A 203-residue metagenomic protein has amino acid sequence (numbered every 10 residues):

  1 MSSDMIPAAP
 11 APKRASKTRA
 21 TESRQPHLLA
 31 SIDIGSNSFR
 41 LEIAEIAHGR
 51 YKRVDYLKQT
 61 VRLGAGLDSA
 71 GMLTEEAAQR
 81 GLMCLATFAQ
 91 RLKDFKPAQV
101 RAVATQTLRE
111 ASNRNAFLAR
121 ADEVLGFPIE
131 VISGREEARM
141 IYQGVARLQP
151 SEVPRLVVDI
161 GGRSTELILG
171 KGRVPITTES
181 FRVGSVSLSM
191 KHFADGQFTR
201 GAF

Functional and structural regions predicted by a protein language model:
M1-I34, E42-I160, I168-F203: Nucleotide/phosphate-binding catalytic cleft detector across ATP-hydrolyzing and phosphate-transferring enzymes
N37: Primarily the dimerization/phosphotransfer
T165: Metal-dependent DNA phosphodiester-chemistry modules and their immediately adjacent helices/loops in DNA-processing
